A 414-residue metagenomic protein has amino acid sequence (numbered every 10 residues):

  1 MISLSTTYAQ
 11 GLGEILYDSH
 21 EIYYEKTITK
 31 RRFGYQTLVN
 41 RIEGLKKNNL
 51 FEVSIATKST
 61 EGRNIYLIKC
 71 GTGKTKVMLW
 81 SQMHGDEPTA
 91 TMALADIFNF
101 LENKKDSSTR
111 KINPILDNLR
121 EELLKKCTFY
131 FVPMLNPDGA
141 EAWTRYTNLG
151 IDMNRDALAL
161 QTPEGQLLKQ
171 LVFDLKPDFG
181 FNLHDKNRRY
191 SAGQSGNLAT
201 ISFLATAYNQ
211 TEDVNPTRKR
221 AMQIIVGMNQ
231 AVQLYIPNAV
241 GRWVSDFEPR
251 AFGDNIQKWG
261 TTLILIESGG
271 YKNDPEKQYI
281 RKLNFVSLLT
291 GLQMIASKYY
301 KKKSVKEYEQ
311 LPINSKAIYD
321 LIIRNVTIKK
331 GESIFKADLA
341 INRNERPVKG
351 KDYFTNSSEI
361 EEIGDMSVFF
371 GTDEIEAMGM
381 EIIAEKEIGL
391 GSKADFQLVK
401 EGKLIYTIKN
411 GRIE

Functional and structural regions predicted by a protein language model:
M1-T7: Hydrophobic h-region of N-terminal signal peptides that target proteins for export in Gram-negative bacteria
Y8-F33, L175, S202-E414: C-terminal accessory segments enriched in acidic
Y8-I65: Short glycine- and acidic-rich boundary segments immediately preceding or forming the N-terminal edge of structured
V53, L67, F131, G180 (+1 more regions): Conserved beta-strand scaffold positions in the cores of enzyme catalytic domains, especially in NTP/NDP-utilizing
A56-T57, C70, S81, P133-N136 (+3 more regions): Active-site-proximal beta-strand/loop segments in catalytic clefts of secreted hydrolases
G62, I115-N118, F247-G253: Alpha-helical scaffolding within the catalytic cores of extracellular/periplasmic polymer-degrading hydrolases
Y66-K74: Short beta-strand-to-loop junctions in surface cap/lid or active-site-entrance loops
K74-M78, M83, E87-N238, Q257: Active-site/substrate-binding loop(s) of hydrolase catalytic cores
